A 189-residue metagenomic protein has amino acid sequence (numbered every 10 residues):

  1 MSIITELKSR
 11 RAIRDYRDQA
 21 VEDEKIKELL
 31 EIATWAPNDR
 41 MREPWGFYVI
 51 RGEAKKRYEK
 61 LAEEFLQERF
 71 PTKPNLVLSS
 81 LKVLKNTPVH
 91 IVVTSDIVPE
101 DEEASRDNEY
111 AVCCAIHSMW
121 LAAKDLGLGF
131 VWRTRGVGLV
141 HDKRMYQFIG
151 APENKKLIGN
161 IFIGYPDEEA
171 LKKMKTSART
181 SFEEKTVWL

Functional and structural regions predicted by a protein language model:
M1-N86, L189: N-terminal amphipathic, basic helical "cap/leader" segment at the start of enzyme domains
T5-A12, K156-L189: C-terminal helix-cap and adjacent tail motif
A33, I91, I97-M145: Small-aliphatic-rich amphipathic alpha-helix that forms the alpha element of a beta-alpha
G52-A54, D96-I97, Y165-E168: Short loop segments at secondary-structure junctions
R57-E59, E100-E102, A170: Short acidic/glycine-rich loop or secondary-structure boundary segments that cap or lie
L78-S95, P99-E100: Ordered, amphipathic secondary-structure segments that act as subunit-interaction surfaces in large macromolecular
K143-K156: Short, electropositive alpha-helical surface patch
